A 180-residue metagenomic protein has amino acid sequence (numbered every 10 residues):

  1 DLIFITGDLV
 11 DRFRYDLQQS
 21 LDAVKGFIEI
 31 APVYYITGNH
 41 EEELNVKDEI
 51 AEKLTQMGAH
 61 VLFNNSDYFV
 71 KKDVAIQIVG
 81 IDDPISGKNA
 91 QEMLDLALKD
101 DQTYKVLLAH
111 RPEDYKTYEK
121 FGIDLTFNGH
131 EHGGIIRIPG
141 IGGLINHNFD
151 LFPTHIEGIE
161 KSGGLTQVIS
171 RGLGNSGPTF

Functional and structural regions predicted by a protein language model:
D1-F63: Membrane-embedded segments
L2-D8, P32-N39, L62-N65, V106-A109 (+2 more regions): Active-site neighborhood of phospho(di)ester-bond hydrolases with catalytic His/Asp-centered motifs
L9-R12, N39-E43, D67-F69, D83-S86 (+3 more regions): Solvent-exposed loop/turn segments at secondary-structure junctions within structured extracellular/periplasmic domains
V10-R14, I81-S86, Y104-K105, I145-N148: Short, flexible loop segments at the rims of nucleotide/cofactor-binding pockets, characterized by
L17-L21, D48-A51, M93-L94, F121-I123 (+1 more regions): Short, glycine/charged-enriched secondary-structure capping and boundary segments
L17-Q18, F63-N64, K88-M93, L144-T154: N-terminal post-signal-peptidase region of extra-cytosolic proteins
K25, P112-F180: Conserved beta-sheet core of the metallophosphoesterase superfamily
E52, Q56-A59, F63-S66, K71-A109 (+3 more regions): Binuclear metal-dependent hydrolase catalytic cores centered on His/Asp/Glu-rich metal-binding motifs
